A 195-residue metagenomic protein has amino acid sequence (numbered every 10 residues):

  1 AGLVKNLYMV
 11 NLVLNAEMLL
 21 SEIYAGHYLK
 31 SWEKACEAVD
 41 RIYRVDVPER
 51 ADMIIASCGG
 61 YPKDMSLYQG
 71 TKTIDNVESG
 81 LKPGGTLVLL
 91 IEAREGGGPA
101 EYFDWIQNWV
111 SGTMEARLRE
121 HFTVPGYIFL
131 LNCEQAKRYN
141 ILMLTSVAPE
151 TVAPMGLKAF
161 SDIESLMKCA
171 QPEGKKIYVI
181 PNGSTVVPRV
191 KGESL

Functional and structural regions predicted by a protein language model:
A1-R50: Conserved, well-structured core segments that form the ligand-binding/active-site neighborhood of functional domains
A1-V4, V45-E49, S79-L81, C133-A136 (+1 more regions): Solvent-exposed alpha-helices and their adjacent loops that cap or buttress functional pockets in soluble metabolic
N15, G59, E92-R94, S146-V147 (+1 more regions): Short, ordered loop/turn segments at secondary-structure junctions
L20-G26, S66-L67, E92, P99-F103 (+2 more regions): Short acidic, glycine/serine/threonine-rich loops at helix termini
K34-Y43, K72-N76, V124-C133, S161-Q171: A short, acidic, amphipathic alpha-helical segment used as a generic capping/interface helix at domain edges
D52-S57, V88, Y178-V179: Structural motif
D64-L142: C-terminal catalytic subdomain
S146-L195: Extended hydrophobic packing segments that form well-structured cores
